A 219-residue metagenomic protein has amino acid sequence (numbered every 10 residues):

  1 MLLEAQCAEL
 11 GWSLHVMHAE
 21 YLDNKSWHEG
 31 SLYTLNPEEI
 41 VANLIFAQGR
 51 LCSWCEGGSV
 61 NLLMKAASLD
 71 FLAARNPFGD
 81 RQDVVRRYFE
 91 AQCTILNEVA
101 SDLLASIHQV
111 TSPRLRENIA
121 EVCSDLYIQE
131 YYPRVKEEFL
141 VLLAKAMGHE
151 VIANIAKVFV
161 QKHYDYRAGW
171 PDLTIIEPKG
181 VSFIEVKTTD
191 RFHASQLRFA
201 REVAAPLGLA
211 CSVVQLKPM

Functional and structural regions predicted by a protein language model:
L2-K157, H163-D165: Nuclease catalytic cores
S53-C55, L62, A74, T174-I175 (+2 more regions): A structural signal for short, well-ordered beta-strand segments and their strand-loop junctions that often border
M147, V151, D172-T189: Conserved catalytic cores of phosphodiester-cleaving nucleases, focusing on short active-site segments
Q161-I175: An N-terminal amphipathic alpha-helical segment
V181-L216: Basic, amphipathic alpha-helical patches used to engage nucleic acids or provide basic targeting signals, exemplified
M219: A short acidic, often aromatic-flanked loop/helix-cap motif at beta-alpha or helix-coil junctions that lines enzyme
